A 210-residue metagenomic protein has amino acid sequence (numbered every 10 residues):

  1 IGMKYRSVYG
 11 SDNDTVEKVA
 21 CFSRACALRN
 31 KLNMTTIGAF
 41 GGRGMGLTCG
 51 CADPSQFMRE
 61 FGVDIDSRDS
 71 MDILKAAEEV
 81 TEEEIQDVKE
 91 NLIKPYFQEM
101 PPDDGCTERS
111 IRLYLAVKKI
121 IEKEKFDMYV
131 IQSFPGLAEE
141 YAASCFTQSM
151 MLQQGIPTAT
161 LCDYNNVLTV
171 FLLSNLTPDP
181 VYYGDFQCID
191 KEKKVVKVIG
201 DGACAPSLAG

Functional and structural regions predicted by a protein language model:
I1-N33, M45-G46, V195-I199: Cofactor- and metal-binding active-site motifs of prokaryotic enzymes that mediate redox/radical or nucleophilic
G2-K4, M34-G38, M151-Q154: Short, surface-exposed connector motifs at secondary-structure boundaries
Y5-S7, I65-S67, T158: Conserved beta-strand scaffold positions in the cores of enzyme catalytic domains, especially in NTP/NDP-utilizing
S7, S11-D14, C49, P102-G105 (+2 more regions): Catalytic cores of large soluble enzymes that bind and process phosphate-bearing ligands
V8-G10, F40, R68-M71, G184-F186: Conserved beta-strand termini and adjacent loop/short-helix elements that scaffold enzyme active sites in alpha/beta
S11-E17, M71-A77, I189-K191: A short acidic, often aromatic-flanked loop/helix-cap motif at beta-alpha or helix-coil junctions that lines enzyme
C26-A142: A charged, amphipathic alpha-helical module
P54-Q56, E60, D64, R109-G210: Anaerobic metallocofactor- and corrinoid-dependent redox/one-carbon enzyme cores, especially those from methanogenesis
